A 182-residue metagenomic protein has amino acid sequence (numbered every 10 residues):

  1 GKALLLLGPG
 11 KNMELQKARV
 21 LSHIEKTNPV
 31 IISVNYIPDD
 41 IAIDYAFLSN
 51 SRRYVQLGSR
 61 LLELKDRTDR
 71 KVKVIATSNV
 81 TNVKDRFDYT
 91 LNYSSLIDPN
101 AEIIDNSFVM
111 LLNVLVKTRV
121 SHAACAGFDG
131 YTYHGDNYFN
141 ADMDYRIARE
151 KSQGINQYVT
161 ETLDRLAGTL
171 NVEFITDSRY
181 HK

Functional and structural regions predicted by a protein language model:
G1-K182: Metal-ion/cofactor- or nucleotide/acyl-coenzyme-handling active-site neighborhoods
